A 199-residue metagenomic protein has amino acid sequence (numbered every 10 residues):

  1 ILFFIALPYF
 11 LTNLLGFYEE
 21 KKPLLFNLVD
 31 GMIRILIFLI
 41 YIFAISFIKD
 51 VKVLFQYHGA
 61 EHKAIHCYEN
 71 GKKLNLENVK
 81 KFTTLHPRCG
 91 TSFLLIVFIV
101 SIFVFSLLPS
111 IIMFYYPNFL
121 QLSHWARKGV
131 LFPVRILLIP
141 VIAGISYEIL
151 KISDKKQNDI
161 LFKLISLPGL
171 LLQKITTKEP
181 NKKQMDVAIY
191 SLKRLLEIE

Functional and structural regions predicted by a protein language model:
I1-E20, V97-L131, Y147: Juxtamembrane "helix exit" motif at the C-terminal ends of alpha-helical transmembrane segments in multi-pass membrane
I1-K49, K128-R135: Hydrophobic alpha-helical transmembrane segments
F4-P8, T12, F38-I48, Y57 (+4 more regions): Alpha-helical transmembrane segments of polytopic integral membrane proteins, especially the permease/helical cores
K22, F26, D30, R34 (+11 more regions): Alpha-helical transmembrane segments of multi-pass membrane proteins, especially transporters and channels
L28-F93, K151-E199: Polar-ligand-bearing catalytic/cofactor-coordination segments of membrane-embedded or membrane-tethered inner-membrane
F119-S123, R127, I136-Y147, K155-S166 (+1 more regions): Short, well-ordered coil↔helix boundary/capping segments
